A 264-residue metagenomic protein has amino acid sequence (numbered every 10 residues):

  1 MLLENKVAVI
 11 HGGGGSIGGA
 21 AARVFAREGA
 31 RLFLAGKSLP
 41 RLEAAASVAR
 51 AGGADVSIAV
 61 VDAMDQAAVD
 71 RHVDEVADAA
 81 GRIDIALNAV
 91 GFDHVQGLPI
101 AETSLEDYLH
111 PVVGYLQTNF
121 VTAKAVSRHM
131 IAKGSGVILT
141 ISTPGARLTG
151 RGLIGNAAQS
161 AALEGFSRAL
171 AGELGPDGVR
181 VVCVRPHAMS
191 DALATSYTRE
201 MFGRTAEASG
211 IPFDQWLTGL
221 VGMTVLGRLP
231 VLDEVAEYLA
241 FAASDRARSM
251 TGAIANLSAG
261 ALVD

Functional and structural regions predicted by a protein language model:
V7, G14-S16: Conserved glycine-rich cofactor-binding loop
D70, G91-L109, A132, G152-G155 (+1 more regions): Conserved mid-core segment of classical short-chain dehydrogenase/reductases
F92-D93, P111, L139-A162, S167-P176 (+1 more regions): Catalytic loop of short-chain dehydrogenase/reductase
G97, R228, A240, M250-D264: Short C-terminal tail/terminal secondary-structure segment of NAD(P)H-dependent dehydrogenase/reductase domains
A101-V121, S135, L139, N156 (+1 more regions): Catalytic Tyr-X3-Lys loop
R128, G172-E173, R248: Alpha-helical segment proximal to the catalytic Tyr-Lys
G175, R180, M250-G252: Short, small/polar-rich loop/turn modules that mediate ligand/substrate recognition or access, typified
P176, M189-M223: A glycine/serine/threonine-rich, flexible loop-to-helix segment that serves as the NAD(P) cofactor-binding "lid"
